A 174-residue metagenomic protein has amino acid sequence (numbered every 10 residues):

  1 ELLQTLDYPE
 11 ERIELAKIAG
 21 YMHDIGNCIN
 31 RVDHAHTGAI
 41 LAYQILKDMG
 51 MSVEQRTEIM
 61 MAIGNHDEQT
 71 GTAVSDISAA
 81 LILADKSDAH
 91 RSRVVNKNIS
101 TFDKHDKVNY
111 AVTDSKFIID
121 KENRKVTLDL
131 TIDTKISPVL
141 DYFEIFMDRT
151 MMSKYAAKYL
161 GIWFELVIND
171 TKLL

Functional and structural regions predicted by a protein language model:
E1-L2: Amphipathic alpha-helices of TPR/Sel1-like and other helical repeat/solenoid scaffolds
T5-I119: Divalent metal-dependent catalytic cores for phosphoryl transfer on phosphate-bearing substrates
D88-L174: Terminal helices and disordered tails flanking the catalytic cores of nucleotide-processing hydrolases
